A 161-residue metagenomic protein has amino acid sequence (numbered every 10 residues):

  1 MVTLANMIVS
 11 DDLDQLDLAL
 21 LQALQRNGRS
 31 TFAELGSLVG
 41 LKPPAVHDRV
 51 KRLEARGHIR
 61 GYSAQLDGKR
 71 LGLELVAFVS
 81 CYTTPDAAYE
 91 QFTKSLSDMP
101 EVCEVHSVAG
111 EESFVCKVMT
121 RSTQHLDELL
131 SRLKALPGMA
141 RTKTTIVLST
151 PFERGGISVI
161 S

Functional and structural regions predicted by a protein language model:
M1-S161: A compositional/biophysical signature of low hydrophobicity enriched in polar/charged and small residues
